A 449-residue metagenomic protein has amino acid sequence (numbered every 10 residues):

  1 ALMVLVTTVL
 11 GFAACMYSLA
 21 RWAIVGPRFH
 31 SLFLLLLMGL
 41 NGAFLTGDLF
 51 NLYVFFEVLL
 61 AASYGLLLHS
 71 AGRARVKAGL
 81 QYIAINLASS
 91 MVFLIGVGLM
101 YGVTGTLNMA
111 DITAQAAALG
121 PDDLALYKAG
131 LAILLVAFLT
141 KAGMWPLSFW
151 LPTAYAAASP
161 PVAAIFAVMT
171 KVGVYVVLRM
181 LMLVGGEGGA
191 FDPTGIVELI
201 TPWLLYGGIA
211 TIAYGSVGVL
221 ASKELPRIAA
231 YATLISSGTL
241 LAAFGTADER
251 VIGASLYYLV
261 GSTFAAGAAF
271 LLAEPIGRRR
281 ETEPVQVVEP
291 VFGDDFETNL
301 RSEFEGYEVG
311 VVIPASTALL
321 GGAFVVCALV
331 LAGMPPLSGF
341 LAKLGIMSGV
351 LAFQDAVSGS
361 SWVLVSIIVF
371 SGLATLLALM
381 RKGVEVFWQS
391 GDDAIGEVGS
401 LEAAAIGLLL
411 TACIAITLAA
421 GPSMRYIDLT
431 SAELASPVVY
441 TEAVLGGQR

Functional and structural regions predicted by a protein language model:
A1-F44, V176: Hydrophobic alpha-helical transmembrane segments in multi-pass integral membrane proteins
V4-S18, L36-M38, L59-L68, I133 (+3 more regions): Central hydrophobic cores of alpha-helical transmembrane segments in multi-pass inner-membrane proteins across all
L5-V6, N51-F55, N86-L87, D123-A137 (+3 more regions): Alpha-helical transmembrane segments
F12, M38, A88, I165 (+4 more regions): Hydrophobic residues within the alpha-helical transmembrane core of Major Facilitator Superfamily
V25-D123, V219-P290, L401: Alpha-helical multi-pass transmembrane bundles of energy-transducing inner-membrane proteins
A78-Q81, A158-V168, V172, V309-V311 (+2 more regions): Membrane-interface alpha-helices at helix entry/exit sites of multi-pass transporters
M91-S148, T153, L178-I200, R250-V251 (+4 more regions): Juxtamembrane/interfacial segments at transmembrane-helix boundaries in multi-pass membrane proteins
W145, Y257-E308, W362-G396: Predominantly late transmembrane helices and immediately cytosolic-facing juxtamembrane segments
